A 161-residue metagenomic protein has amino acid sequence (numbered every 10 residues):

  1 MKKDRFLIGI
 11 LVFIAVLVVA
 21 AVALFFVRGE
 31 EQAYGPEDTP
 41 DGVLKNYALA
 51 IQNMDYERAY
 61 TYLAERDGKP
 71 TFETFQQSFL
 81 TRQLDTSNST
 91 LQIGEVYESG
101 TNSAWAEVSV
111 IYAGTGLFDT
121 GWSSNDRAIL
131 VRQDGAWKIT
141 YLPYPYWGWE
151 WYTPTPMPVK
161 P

Functional and structural regions predicted by a protein language model:
M1-K2, T101: Generic cytosolic/nucleocytoplasmic N-terminal low-complexity/intrinsically disordered segments
K2-D4, T71, L142: Alpha-helix initiation/capping motif
K2-N53: Short, low-complexity N-terminal intrinsically disordered segments enriched in polar/charged residues
G42, N46, Y56-E107, I111-Y112 (+2 more regions): Short solvent-exposed beta->alpha transition segments
S99-P161: Exposed beta-sheet edge and beta->alpha loop/turn motif
